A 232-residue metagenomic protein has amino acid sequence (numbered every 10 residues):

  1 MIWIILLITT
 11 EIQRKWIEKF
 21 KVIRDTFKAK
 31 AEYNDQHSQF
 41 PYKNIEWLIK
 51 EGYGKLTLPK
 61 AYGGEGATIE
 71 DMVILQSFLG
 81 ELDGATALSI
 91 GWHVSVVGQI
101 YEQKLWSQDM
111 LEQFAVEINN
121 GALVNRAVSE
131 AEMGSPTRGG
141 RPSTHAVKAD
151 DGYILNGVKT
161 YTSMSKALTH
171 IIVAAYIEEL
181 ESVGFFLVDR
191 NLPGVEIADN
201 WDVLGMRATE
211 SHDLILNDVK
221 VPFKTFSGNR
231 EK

Functional and structural regions predicted by a protein language model:
L6-L7, I23-K30: Generic N-terminal amphipathic, Lys/Arg-enriched alpha-helix
Y42-I45, I49, K55-N156: Glycine-rich flavin
F114-A115, G134-P136, S143-H145, K159-S163 (+2 more regions): A generic local secondary-structure boundary/capping motif
S143-H145, H170-A174, F185-L187, D213-D218: Conserved hydrophobic/aromatic beta-strand scaffold that supports enzyme active sites
V158-E196: A short core secondary-structure module
P193-P222: Flexible, small-/acidic-enriched active-site or ligand-binding loops
D218-K232: Long, acidic (Asp/Glu-rich), low-complexity accessory segments flanking structured domains
